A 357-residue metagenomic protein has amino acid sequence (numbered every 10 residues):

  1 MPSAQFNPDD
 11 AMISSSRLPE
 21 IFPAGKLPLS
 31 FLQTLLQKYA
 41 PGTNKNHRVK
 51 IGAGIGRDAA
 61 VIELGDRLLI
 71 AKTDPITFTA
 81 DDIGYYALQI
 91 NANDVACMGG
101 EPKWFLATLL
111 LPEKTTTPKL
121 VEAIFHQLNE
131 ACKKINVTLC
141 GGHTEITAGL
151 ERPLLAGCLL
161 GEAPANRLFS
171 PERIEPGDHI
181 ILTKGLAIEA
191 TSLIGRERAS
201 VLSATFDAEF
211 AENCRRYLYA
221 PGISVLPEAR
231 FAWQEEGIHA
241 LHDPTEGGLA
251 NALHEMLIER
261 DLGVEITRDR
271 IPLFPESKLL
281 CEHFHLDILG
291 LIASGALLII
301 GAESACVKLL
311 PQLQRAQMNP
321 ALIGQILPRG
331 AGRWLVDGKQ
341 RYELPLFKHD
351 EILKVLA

Functional and structural regions predicted by a protein language model:
P2-S15, P19-L36, A316-A357: Acidic, Ser/Thr/Pro-rich beta/coil linker or hinge segments at domain junctions
G25-T183, I188: Glycine-rich phosphate/pyrophosphate-binding loop regions near the starts of catalytic domains
I51-A53, P244-T245, G263-P272, G290-I292 (+1 more regions): Beta-strand->loop->alpha-helix junctions that form or flank phosphate-binding loops in nucleotide-handling enzymes
G52-G54, I62-G65, C132, T147-R152 (+8 more regions): Solvent-exposed alpha-helices and their adjacent loops that cap or buttress functional pockets in soluble metabolic
P112, T116, R216-A293: Active-site-proximal betaalpha loop/short-helix elements that scaffold phosphoryl/nucleotidyl transfer chemistry
P164-A220: Phosphate/diphosphate-binding glycine-rich loops and adjacent basic-rich segments that engage nucleotide
S294-I300: A short beta-alpha structural unit
G301-C306: Helix N-cap motif at beta-to-alpha junctions
